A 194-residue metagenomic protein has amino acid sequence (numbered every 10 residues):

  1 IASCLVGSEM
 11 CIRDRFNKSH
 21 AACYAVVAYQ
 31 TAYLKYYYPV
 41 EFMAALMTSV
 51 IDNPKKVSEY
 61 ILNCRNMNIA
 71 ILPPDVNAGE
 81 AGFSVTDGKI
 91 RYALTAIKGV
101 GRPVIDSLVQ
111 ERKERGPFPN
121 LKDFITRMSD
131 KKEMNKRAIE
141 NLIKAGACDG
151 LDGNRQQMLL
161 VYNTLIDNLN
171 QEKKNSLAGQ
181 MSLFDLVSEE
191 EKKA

Functional and structural regions predicted by a protein language model:
I1-G7: Positively charged, low-complexity/disordered segments
S8-E9, R13-A194: Noncatalytic, beta-rich nucleic-acid-contacting surfaces in large DNA/RNA-processing enzymes
